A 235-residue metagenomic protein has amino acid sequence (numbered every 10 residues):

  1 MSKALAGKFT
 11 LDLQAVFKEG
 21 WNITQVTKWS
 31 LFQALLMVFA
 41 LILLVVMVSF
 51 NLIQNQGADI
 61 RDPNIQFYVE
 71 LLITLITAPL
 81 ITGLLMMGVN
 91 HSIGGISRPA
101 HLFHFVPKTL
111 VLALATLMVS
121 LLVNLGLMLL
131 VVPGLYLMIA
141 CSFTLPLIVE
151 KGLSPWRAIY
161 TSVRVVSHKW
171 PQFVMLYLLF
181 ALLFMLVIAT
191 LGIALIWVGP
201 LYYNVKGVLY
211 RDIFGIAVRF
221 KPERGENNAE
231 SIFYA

Functional and structural regions predicted by a protein language model:
M1-E19, I216-A235: Low-complexity, intrinsically disordered extramembrane tails and loops of integral membrane proteins
S2-I93, V111, T116, S120: Short, small/hydrophobic-residue-rich motifs at membrane-helix boundaries and re-entrant hairpins of integral membrane
K3-A4, K8, D62-I93, V123-R157 (+1 more regions): Selective recognition of hydrophobic, aromatic-rich stretches within alpha-helical transmembrane segments of polytopic
T10-L41, I96, A100-G126, L137-I188 (+1 more regions): Interfacial aromatic "cap" segments that immediately flank transmembrane helices in multipass membrane proteins
N22-I23, L41-N55, L129, L183-V198 (+1 more regions): Outer-membrane beta-barrel domain signature
W170, G207, E230-S231: Generic intrinsically disordered, low-complexity segments enriched for polar/acidic and small residues
